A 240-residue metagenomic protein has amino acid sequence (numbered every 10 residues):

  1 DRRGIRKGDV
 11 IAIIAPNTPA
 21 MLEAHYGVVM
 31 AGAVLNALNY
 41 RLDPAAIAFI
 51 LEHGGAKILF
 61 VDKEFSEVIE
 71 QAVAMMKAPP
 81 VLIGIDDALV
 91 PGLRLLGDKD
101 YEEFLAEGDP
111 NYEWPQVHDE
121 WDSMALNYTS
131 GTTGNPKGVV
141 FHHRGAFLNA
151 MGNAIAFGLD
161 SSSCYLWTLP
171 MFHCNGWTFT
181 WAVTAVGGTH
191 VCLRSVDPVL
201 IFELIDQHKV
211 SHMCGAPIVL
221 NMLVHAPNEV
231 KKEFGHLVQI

Functional and structural regions predicted by a protein language model:
R2-R3, K7, M30-A106, V238: Structural core segment of the AMP-binding/adenylate-forming
V10, P16-N36, Y40-P44, F49-I58 (+4 more regions): A short helix-loop-beta submotif of the ANL/AMP-binding
I11, V28, L59, S123 (+6 more regions): Conserved S/T- and glycine-rich ATP-binding loop of Class I adenylate-forming
P16, V61-Q71, L169, V196-L200 (+1 more regions): Adenylate-forming
A48, P115, V199-F202: Short hydrophobic/charged patches on amphipathic alpha-helices used for structural packing and interfaces
G84, E107-Y128, N135, G158-C164 (+1 more regions): Conserved pre-ATP/AMP-binding loop-to-beta segment of ANL
M124-L148: Conserved AMP-binding A3 loop
F147-C164, F172-H212, M222-P227, K231: Conserved AMP-binding/adenylation subdomain of ANL enzymes
